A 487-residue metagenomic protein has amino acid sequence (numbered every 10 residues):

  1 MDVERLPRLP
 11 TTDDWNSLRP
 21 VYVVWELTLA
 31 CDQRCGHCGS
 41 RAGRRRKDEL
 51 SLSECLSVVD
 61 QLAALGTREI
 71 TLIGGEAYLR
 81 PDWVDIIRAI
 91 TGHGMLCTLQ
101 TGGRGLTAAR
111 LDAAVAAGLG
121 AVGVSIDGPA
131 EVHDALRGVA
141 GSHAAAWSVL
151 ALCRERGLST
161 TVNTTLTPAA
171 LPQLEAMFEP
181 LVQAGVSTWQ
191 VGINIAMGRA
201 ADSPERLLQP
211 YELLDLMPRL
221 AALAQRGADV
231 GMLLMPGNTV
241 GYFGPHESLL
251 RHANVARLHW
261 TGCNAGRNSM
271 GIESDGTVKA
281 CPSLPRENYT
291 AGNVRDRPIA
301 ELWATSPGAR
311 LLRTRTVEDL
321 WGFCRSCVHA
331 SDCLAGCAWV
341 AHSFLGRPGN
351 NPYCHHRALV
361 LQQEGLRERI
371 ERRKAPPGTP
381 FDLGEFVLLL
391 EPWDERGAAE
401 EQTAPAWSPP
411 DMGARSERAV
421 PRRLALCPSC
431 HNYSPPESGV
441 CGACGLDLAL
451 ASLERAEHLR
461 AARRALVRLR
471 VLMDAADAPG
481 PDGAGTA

Functional and structural regions predicted by a protein language model:
M1-E4, L50, A116-A117, S125-D127 (+2 more regions): Radical SAM enzyme [4Fe-4S]-AdoMet core and its adjacent flexible, acidic and glycine-rich loops/tails across
D2-A121: Conserved alpha-helical substructure of the radical SAM core
L6, S283-R422, L466: Flexible mid-to-C-terminal extensions adjoining Fe-S/redox cofactors in radical SAM and related proteins
C35, C324, C427-C430, C441-C444: Short cysteine-rich clusters marking metal-coordination/redox-active sites
G39, V328, H355-A358, H431 (+1 more regions): Cys/His-coordinated zinc-binding microdomains
R44-R45, C333, P436-E437, L450-A451: Short, non-ligating residues that shape and space the ligands of small metal-coordination modules and catalytic
N350-H355, E437-L446: Cysteine-rich micro-motifs
G445-R455: Short Cys/His-rich micro-motifs in 6-15 aa windows
